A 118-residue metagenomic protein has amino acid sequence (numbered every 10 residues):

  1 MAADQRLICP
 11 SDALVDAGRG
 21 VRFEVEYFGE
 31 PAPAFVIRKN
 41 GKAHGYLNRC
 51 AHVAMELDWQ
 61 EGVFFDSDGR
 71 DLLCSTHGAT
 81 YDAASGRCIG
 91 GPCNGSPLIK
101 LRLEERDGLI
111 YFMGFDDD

Functional and structural regions predicted by a protein language model:
M1-S67, D82-A83, P97-D118: N-terminal pre-ligand scaffold of iron-sulfur
C50, C74-H77: Short cysteine clusters
F64-L72, C88-S96: Short cysteine/histidine-rich metal-coordination sites, predominantly Zn2+-binding motifs
A79-T80, R87: Short Gly/Pro-enriched loop/turn and capping motifs at secondary-structure junctions
